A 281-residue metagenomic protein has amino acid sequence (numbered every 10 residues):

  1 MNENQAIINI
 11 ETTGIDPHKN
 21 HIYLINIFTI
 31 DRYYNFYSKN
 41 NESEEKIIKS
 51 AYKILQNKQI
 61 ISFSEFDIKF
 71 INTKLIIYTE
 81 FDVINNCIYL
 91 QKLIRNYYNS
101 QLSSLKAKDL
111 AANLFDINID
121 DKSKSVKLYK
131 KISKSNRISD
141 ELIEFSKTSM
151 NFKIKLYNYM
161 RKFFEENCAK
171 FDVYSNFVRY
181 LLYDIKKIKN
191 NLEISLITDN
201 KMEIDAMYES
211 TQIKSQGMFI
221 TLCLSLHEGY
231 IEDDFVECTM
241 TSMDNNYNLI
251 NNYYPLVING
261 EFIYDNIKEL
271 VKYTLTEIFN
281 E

Functional and structural regions predicted by a protein language model:
M1-L55, L196-M202, T211-I231, F235 (+1 more regions): Conserved RNase H-like, two-metal-ion catalytic cores of nucleic-acid enzymes
A6, L24, K53, K69-T73 (+4 more regions): Residue-level signal for well-ordered alpha-helical scaffold segments within enzymatic catalytic domains
N9-E11, D67, Y89, S149: Acidic active-site catalytic centers that drive phospho-/nucleotidyl reactions and related ester hydrolyses
D16-H18, K74, N96, L156: Active-site-proximal flexible loops/turns
N20, K46, F66, E141 (+1 more regions): Short, well-structured alpha-helical interface segments that form or flank functional binding sites
D31-K106, N259-E281: Conserved DEDDh/DEDDy metal-dependent 3′-5′ exonuclease domain
L110-Y174: Acidic, Mg2+-coordinating catalytic module of metal-dependent nucleases/exonucleases that use a two-metal-ion mechanism
A169-D265: Polyanion-binding interface signature
